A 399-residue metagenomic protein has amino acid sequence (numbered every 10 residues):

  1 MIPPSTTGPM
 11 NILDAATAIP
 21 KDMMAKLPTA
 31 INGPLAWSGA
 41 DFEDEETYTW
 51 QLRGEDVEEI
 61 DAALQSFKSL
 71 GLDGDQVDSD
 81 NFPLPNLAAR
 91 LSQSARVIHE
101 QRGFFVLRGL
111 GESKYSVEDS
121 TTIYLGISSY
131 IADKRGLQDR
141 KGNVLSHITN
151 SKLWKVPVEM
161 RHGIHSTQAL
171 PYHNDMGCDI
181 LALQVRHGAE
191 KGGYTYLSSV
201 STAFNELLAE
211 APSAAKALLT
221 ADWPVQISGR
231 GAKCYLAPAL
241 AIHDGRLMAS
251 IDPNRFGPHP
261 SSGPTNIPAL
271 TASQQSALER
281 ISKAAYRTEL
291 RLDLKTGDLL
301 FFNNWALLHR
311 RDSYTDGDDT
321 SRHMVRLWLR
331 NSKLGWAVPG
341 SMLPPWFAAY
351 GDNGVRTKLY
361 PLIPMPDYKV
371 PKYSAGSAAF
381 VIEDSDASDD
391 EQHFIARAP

Functional and structural regions predicted by a protein language model:
I2-S94, E100, F105, E112-K114 (+4 more regions): Active-site environment of non-heme Fe oxygenases that use a 2-His-1-carboxylate facial triad
E118-L125, S198-S199: "Short basic amphipathic alpha-helical interaction patches in structured regions
Y124-K134: A short alpha->loop->secondary-structure connector
G136-D139: Internal, non-catalytic "lid/hinge" segments that mediate substrate recognition, gating, inter-domain movement
